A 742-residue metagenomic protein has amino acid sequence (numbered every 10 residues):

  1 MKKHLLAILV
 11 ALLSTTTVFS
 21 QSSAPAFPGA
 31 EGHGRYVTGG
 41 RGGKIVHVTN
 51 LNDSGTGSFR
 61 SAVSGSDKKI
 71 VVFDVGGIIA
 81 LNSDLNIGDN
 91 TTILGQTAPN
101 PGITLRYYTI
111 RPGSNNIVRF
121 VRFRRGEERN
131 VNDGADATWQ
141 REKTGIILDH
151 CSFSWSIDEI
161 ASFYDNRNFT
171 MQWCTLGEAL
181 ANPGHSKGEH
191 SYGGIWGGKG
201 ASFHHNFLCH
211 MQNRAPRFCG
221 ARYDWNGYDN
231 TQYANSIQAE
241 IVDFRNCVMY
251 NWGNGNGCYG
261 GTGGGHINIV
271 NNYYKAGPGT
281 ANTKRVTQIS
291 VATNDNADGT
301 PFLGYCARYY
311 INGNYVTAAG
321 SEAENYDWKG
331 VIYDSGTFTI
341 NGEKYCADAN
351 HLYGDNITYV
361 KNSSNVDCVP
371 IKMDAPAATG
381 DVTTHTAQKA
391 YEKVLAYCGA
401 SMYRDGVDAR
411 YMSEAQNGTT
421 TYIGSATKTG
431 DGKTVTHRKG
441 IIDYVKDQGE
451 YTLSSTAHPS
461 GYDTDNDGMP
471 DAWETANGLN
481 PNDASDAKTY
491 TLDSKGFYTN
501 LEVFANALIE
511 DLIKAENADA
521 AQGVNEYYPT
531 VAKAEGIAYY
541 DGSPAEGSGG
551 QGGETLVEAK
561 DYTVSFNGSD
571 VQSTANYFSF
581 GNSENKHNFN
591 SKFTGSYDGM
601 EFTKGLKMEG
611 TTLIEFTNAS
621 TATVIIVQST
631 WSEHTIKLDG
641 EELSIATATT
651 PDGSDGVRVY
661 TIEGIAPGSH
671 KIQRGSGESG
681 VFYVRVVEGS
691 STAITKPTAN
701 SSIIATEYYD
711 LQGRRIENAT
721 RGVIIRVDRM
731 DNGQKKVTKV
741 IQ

Functional and structural regions predicted by a protein language model:
P25-V71, Y709-E717: Acidic Gly/Asp/Thr-rich repetitive segments characteristic of extracellular carbohydrate-active and adhesion proteins
R60-D67, I78-T92, P101-F120, R125-T144 (+1 more regions): Extracellular beta-strand-rich solenoid/capping regions of secreted or surface-exposed proteins that bind or remodel
N90-G95, S114-R125, E142-W155, R167-S186 (+4 more regions): Right-handed parallel beta-helix
R217, R222, I241-V445: Extracellular beta-rich repeat passengers
K446-E546: Extracellular calcium-associated, cysteine-rich motifs in secreted modular proteins
L556-F578, E633-S690: Terminal, low-complexity interaction segments
S596-T623, W631-H634, G656-Y660, E678-Y683: Short beta-strands within extracellular/lumenal beta-sheet-rich domains
S690-Q742: C-terminal outer-membrane/trafficking sorting elements
